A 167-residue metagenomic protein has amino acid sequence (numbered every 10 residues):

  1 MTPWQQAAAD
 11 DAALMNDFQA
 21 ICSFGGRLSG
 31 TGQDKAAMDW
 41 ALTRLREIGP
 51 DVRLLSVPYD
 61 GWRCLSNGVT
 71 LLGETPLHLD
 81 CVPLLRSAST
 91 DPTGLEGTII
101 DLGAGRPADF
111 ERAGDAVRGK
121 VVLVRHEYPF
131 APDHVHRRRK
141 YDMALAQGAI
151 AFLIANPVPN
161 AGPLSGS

Functional and structural regions predicted by a protein language model:
M1-W4: Short, contiguous pre-domain boundary segments
A7, D11, Q19-V121, E127-Y128: Noncatalytic luminal/extracellular "stalk/propeptide" segments of secretory-pathway proteins
L14-N16, S165-S167: Short, compositionally biased low-complexity segments
D60-T70, L153-N156, N160-G166: BRCT (BRCA1 C-terminal) domain core and associated BRCT-interaction motifs
P107-L164: A conserved hydrophobic secondary-structure block that centers on an alpha-helix together with its immediately flanking
